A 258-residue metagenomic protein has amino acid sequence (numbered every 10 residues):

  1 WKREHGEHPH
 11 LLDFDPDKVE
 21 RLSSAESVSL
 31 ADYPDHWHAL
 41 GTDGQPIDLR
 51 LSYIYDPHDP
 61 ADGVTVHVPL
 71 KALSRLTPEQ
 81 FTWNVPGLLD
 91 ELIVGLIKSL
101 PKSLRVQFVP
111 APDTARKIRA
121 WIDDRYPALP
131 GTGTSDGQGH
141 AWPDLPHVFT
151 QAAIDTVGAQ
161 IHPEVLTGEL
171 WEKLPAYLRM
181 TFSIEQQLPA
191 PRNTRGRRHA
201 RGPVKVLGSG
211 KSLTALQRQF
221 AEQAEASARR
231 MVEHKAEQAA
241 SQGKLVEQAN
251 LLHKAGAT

Functional and structural regions predicted by a protein language model:
W1-T258: A positional "C-terminalness" feature that preferentially activates on distal terminal regions of long, nucleic
